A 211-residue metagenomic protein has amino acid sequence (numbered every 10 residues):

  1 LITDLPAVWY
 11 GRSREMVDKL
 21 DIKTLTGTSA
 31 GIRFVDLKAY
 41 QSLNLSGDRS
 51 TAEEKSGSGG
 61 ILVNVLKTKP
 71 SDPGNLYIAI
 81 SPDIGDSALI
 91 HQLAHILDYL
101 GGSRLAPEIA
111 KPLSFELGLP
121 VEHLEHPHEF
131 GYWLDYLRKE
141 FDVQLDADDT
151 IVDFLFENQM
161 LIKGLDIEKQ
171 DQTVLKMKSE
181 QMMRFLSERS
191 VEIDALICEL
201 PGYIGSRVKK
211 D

Functional and structural regions predicted by a protein language model:
P6: Acidic/negatively charged segments and metal-coordination signatures
G11-V17, D21-I22, T28, Y40-G60 (+4 more regions): Metalloprotease/metallohydrolase-associated module, dominated by Zn2+-dependent proteases
G31-K38: General small-molecule cofactor/ligand-binding pocket signal
D72-I90: Short pre-active-site segment immediately N-terminal to the catalytic Zn-binding motif
S87-L100: Active-site recognition of the HExxH zinc-binding catalytic motif
